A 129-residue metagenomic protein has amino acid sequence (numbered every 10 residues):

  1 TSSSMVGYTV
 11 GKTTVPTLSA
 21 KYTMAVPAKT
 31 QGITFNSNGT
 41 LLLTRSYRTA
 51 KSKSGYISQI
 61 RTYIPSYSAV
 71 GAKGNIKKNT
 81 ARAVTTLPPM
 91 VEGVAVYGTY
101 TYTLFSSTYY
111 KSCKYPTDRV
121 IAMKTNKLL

Functional and structural regions predicted by a protein language model:
T1-T13, T23, Q31: Active-site cradle of extracellular carbohydrate-active enzymes
T1-T9, T49-S66, Y110-L128: Structural motif
T17-M24, K77-V84: A short beta-strand motif characteristic of beta-propeller blades
M24-G74: Loop/turn-rich, solvent-exposed surfaces of beta-rich toroidal or solenoidal domains
V26-T34, T86-Y97: Repeated scaffold domains used in trafficking and secretory/extracellular systems, primarily beta-propellers
G39, N79-R82, T101: Low-complexity, Ser/Thr/Pro/Gly-rich disordered linker/stalk regions
S46-T49, Y100, S107-Y109: Residue-level signature of beta-propeller blades and closely related beta-rich strand-turn architectures in secreted
G93, S106-C113: Short, exposed beta-strand-loop hairpins at the edges of beta-sheets in extracellular/periplasmic proteins
